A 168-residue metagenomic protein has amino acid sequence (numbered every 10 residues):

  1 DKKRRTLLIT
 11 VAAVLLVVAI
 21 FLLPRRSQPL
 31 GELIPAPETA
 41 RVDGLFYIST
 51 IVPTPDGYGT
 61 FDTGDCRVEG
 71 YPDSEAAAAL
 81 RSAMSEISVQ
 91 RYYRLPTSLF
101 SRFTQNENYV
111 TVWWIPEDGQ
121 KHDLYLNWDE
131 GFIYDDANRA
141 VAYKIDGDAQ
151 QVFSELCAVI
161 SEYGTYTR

Functional and structural regions predicted by a protein language model:
D1-R168: Function-determining sites in protein domains
